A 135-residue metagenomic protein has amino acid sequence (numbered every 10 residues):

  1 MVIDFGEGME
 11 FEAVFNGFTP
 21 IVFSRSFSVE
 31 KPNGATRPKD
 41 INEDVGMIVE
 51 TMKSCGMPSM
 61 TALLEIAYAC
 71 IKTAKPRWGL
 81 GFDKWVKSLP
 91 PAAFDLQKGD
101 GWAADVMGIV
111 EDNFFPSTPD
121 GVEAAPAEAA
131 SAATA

Functional and structural regions predicted by a protein language model:
M1-M9, P32-C55, T61, E65 (+1 more regions): Charged interaction scaffolds used for protein-protein
M1-S24: N-terminal leader/targeting peptides and immediately adjacent processing regions
S24-N33: Short, flexible N-terminal segments of the mature chain
